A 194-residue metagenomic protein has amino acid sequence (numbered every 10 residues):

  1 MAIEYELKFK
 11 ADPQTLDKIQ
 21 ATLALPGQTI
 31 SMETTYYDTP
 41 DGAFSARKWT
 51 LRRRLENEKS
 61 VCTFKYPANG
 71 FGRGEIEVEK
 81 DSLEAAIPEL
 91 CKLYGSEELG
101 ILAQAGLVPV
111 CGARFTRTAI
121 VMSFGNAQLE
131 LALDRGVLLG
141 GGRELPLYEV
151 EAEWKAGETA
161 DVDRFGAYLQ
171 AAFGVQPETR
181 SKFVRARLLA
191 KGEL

Functional and structural regions predicted by a protein language model:
M1-L194: Phosphate-end processing signature that detects enzymes handling 5′-triphosphorylated RNA and polyphosphate
